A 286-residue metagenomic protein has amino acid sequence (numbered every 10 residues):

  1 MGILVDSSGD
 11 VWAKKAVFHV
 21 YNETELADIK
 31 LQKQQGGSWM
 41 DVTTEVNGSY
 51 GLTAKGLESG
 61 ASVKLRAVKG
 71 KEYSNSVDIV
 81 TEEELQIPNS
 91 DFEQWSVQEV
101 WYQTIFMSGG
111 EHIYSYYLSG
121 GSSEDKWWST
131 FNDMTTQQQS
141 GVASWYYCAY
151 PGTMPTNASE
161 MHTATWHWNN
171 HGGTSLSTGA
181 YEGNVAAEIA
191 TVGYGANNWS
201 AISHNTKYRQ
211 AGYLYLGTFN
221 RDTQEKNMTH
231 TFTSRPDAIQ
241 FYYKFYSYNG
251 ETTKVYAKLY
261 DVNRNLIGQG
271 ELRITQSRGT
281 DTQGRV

Functional and structural regions predicted by a protein language model:
M1-T24, S59, Y73-L85: Pro/Thr/Ser/Gly-rich low-complexity, intrinsically disordered linker/stalk tracts
D6-H19, V46-Y50, Y73, Y181-G183 (+1 more regions): Ser/Thr- and Asn-enriched, surface-exposed coil loops between beta-strands
N22-A27, G250-T252: Short proline/glycine-enriched turn/loop motifs at strand-loop junctions of beta-rich domains
T24-V42: Extracellular low-complexity, O-glycosylation-prone stalks/linkers
W39-S49, Q269-R278: Solvent-exposed serine/threonine-rich low-complexity stretches and specific carbohydrate-binding patches
A54-A61: Surface-exposed, short loops/turns at beta-strand junctions within beta-sandwich domains
K64-V68: Extracellular recognition modules
V80-Q240, E251-V286: Aromatic (Trp/Tyr/Phe) and Gly/Pro-enriched flexible surface segments
